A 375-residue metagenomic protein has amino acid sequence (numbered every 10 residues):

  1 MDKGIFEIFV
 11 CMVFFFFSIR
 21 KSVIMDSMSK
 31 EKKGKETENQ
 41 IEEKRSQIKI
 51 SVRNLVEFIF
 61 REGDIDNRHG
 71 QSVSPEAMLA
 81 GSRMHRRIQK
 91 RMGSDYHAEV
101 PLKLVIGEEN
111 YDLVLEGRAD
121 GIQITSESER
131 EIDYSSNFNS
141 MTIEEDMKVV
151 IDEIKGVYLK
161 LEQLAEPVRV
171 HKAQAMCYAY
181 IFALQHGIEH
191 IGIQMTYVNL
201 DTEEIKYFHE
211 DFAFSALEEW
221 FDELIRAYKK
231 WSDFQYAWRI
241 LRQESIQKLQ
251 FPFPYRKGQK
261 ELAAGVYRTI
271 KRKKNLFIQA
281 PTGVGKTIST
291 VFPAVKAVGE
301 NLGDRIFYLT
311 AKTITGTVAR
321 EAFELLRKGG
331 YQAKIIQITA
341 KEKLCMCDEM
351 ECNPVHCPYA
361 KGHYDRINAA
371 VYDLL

Functional and structural regions predicted by a protein language model:
S18-S27: Short, positively charged and aromatic/hydrophobic N-terminal segments
D26-F138: Metal-dependent nuclease catalytic cores that hydrolyze phosphodiester bonds in DNA/RNA, characterized by
G107-E218: Mg2+/Mn2+-dependent nuclease catalytic core
A237-Q279: Conserved pre-motif I regulatory segment
Q243, L249, L302-L375: A substrate-engagement module of RecA-like helicase motors
Y267-R268, T287-L302, A322-L326: Walker A/P-loop NTP-binding motif
K271-P293: Walker A/P-loop
